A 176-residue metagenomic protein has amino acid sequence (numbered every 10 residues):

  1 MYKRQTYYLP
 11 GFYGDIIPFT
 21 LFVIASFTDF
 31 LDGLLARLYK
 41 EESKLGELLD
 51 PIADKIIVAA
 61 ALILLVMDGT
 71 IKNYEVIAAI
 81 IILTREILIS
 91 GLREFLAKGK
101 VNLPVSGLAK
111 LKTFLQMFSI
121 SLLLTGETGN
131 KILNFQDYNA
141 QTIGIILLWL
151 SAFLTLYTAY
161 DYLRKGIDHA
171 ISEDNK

Functional and structural regions predicted by a protein language model:
K3-K176: Alpha-helical transmembrane bundles and membrane-interface segments of multipass inner-membrane proteins
